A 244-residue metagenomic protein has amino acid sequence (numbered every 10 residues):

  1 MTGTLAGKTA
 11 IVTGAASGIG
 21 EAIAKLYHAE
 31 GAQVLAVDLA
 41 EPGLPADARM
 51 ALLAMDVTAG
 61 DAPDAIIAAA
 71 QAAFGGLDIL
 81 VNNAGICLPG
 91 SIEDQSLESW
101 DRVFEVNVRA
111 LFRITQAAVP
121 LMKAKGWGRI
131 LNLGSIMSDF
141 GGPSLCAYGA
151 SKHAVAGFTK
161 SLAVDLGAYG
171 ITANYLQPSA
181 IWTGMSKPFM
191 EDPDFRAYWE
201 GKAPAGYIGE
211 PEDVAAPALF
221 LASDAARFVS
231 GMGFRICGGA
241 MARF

Functional and structural regions predicted by a protein language model:
V81, G167, T172, V229-G231: Short, small/polar-rich loop/turn modules that mediate ligand/substrate recognition or access, typified
S91-I92, S99-F104, F195, W199: Substrate-binding pocket helix/loop in short-chain dehydrogenase/reductase
T115, S151, T159: Active-site helix of classical SDR
P120, V164-D165, R227: Alpha-helical segment proximal to the catalytic Tyr-Lys
S135: Residue(s) in the substrate-gating loop at a strand-loop-helix junction that position the organic substrate next
F140, L219, S230-F244: Short C-terminal tail/terminal secondary-structure segment of NAD(P)H-dependent dehydrogenase/reductase domains
A203-V214: A conserved structural motif in NAD(P)-dependent oxidoreductases
